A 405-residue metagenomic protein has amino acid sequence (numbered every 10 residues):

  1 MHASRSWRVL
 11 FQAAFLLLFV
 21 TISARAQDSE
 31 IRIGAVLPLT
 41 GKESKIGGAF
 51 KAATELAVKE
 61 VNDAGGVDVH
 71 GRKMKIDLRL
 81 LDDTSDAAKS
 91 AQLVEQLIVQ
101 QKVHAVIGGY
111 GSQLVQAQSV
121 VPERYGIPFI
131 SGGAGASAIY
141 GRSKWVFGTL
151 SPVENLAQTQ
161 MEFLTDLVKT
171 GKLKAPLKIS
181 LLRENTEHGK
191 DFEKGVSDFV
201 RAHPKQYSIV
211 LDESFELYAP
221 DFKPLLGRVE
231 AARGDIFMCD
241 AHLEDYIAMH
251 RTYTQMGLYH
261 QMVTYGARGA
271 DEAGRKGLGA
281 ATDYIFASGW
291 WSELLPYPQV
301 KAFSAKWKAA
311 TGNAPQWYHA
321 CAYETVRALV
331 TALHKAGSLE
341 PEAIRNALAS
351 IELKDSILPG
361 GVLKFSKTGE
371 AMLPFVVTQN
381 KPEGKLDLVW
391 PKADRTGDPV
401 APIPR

Functional and structural regions predicted by a protein language model:
L10-T21: Bacterial N-terminal signal peptides
L16, K45-K51, A64-Y140, T149 (+3 more regions): Beta-alpha junction/loop-to-helix N-cap segments that form part of ligand/metal-binding clefts
D28, A52-L78, T170, R201-Y207: Signal peptide-proximal N-terminal region of secreted/periplasmic/extracellular or secretory-lumen proteins
G34-E55, L81-A87, Y110-Q113, L182-D191 (+2 more regions): Extracytoplasmic "Venus flytrap"
A35, L97-Y110, I130-G132, K178-R183 (+4 more regions): Periplasmic-binding protein-like
Q92, A136-A138, W145-Q255, E293-A302: Extracellular/periplasmic Venus flytrap/periplasmic-binding protein
H250-Y323, H334-K335, L339, L388-R405: Extracellular/periplasmic periplasmic-binding protein-like sensory domains
A309-H319, V330-L388: Segments of small-molecule ligand-sensing domains
